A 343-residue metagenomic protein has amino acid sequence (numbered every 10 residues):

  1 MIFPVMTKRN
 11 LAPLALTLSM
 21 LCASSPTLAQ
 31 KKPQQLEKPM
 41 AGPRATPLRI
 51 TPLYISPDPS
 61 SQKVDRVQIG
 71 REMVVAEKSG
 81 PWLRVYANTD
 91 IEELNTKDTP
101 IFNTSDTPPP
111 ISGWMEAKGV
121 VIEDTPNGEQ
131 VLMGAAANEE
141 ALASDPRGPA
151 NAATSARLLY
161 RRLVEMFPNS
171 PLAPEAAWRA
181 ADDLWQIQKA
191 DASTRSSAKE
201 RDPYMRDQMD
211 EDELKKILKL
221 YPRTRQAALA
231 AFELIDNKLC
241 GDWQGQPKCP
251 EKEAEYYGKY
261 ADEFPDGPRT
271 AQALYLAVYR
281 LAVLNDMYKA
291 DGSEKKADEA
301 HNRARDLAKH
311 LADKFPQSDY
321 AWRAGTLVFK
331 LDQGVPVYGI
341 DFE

Functional and structural regions predicted by a protein language model:
F3-A15: Bacterial N-terminal signal peptides that target proteins for export
P13-A23: Bacterial N-terminal signal peptides
S25-A29: Sec/Tat signal peptide C-region and signal peptidase I cleavage site
K31-K38, A87-N138: Boundary regions of SH3-family modules and the immediately adjacent low-complexity/disordered segments in eukaryotic
K31-P81, E123, A141-D145: Beta-loop motif signature
S60-S61, A150, L163-P174, A190 (+7 more regions): Short solvent-exposed coil/turn linkers within tandem alpha-helical repeat scaffolds
T96-D106, A141-S155, Q186-E213, C240-E255 (+1 more regions): Short coil/linker segments at helix-helix boundaries
P126-D145, L172-S196, R223-D242, P268-K289 (+1 more regions): Amphipathic alpha-helical repeat scaffolds of TPR domains
